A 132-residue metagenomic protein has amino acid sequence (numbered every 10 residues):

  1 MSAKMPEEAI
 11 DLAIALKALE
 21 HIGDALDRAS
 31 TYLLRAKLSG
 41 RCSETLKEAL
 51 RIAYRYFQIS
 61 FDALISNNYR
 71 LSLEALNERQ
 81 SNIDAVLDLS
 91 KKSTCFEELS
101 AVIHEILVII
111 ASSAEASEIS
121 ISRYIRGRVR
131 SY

Functional and structural regions predicted by a protein language model:
M1-Y132: Cytosolic, long alpha-helical scaffolding segments
